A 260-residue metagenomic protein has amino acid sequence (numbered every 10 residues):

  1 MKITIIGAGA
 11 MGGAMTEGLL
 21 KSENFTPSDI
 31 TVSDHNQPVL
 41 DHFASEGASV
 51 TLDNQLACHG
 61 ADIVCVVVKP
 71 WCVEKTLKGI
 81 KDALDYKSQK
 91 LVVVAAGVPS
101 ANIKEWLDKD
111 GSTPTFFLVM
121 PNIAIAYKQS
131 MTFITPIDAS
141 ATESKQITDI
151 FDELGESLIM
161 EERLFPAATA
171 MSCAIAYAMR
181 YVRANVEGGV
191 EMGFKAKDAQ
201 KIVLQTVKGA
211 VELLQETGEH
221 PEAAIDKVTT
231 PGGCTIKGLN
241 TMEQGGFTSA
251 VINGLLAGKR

Functional and structural regions predicted by a protein language model:
M1-L52, L56-H59, Q129, V190-M192: NAD(P)+-binding Rossmann beta1-loop-alpha1 motif at the extreme N-terminus of oxidoreductases
T26-D29, K87-Q89, P114, K197: Short acidic capping loops at alpha-helix termini that bridge into adjacent secondary structure
I30, A57, K195-I202, A224: Small-residue helix-packing motif on alpha-helices
E46, N54-M131: Rossmann-like NAD(P)(H) cofactor-binding subdomain of soluble oxidoreductases
N102-T115, M131-A168, Y177-G218, A257: Internal alpha-helical scaffold of NAD(P)-dependent oxidoreductase catalytic cores
M120-I125, T169-M179: Glycine/serine-rich anion-binding loops at beta->alpha junctions that coordinate negatively charged ligand groups
L204, K208-R260: NAD(P)-dependent Rossmann-like dehydrogenase/reductase catalytic/cofactor-binding core
